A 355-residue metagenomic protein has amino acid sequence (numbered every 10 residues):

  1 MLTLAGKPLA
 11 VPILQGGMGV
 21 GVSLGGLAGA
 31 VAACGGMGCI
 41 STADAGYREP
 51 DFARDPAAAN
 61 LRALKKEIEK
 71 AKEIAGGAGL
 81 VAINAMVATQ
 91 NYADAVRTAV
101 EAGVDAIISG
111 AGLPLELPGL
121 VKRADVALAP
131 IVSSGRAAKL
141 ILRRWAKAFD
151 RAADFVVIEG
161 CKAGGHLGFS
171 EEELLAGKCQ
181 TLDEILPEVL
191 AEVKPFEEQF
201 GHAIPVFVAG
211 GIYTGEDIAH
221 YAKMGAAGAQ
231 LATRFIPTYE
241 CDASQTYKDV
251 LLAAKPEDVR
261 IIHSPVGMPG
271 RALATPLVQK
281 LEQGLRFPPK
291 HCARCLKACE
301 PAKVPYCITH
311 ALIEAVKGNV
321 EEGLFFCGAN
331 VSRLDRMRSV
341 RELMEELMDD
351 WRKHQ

Functional and structural regions predicted by a protein language model:
M1-Q199: Active-site entrance/lid segments in N-terminal catalytic domains of soluble metabolic enzymes
L14, A163-F207, Y213-Q355: Conserved active-site-proximal phosphate/metal-binding subdomains
V22, I212-Y213: Residue-level detector of alpha-helix initiation sites
